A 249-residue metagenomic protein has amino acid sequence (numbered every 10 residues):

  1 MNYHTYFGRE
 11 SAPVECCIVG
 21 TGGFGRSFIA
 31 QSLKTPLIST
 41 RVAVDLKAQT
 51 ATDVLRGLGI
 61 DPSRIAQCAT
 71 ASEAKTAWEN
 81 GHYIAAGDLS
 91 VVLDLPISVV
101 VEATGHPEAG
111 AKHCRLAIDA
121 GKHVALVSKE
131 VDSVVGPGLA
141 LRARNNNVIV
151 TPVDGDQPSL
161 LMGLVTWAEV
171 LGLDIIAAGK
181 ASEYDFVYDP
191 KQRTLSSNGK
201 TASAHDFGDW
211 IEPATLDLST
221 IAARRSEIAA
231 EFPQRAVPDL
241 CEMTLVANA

Functional and structural regions predicted by a protein language model:
M1-L116: N-terminal glycine-/serine-/threonine-rich beta1-alpha1-beta2 phosphate-ribose binding loop of Rossmann-like
C16, G20, A43, V131 (+3 more regions): Catalytic cores of large soluble enzymes that bind and process phosphate-bearing ligands
L55-R56, G136-L139, M162-V165, F186-R193: Short acidic, glycine/serine/threonine-rich loops at helix termini
L58-P62, A143-N145, A168-V170, R193-S196: Short, hinge-like loop/turn segments at secondary-structure boundaries
T104-A120, V127-D156, L161-W167: Rossmann-fold NAD(P)-binding glycine/threonine-rich loop
T166-A249: Active-site-lining helix/loop region of Rossmann-like oxidoreductase modules
